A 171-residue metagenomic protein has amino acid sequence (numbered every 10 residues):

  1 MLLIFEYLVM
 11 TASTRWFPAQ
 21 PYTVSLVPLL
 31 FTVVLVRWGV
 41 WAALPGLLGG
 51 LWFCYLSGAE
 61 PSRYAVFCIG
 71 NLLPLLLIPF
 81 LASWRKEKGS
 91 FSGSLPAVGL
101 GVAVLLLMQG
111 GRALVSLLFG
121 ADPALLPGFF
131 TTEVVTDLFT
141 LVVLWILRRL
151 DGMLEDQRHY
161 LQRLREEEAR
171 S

Functional and structural regions predicted by a protein language model:
M1-E6, W38, L100-Q109: Alpha-helical transmembrane segments of multi-pass integral membrane proteins
M1-R37: Hydrophobic transmembrane alpha-helices
L3, Y7, G50-L51, N71: Residue-level recognition of pore/gate-forming positions within transmembrane alpha-helices of multi-pass
L8-V9, V33-V34, F53-L56, L77 (+1 more regions): Residue-level signal for alpha-helical transmembrane segments in multi-pass membrane proteins
T11-P21, E60-G70, F80-S171: Membrane-embedded alpha-helical hairpins and interfacial helices in multi-pass inner-membrane proteins
F31, N71-F80: Alpha-helical transmembrane segments and their membrane-interface exit regions
V33-L47, R85-G89: Membrane-helix interface "capping/anchor" motifs
P45-F67: Membrane-helix boundary elements
